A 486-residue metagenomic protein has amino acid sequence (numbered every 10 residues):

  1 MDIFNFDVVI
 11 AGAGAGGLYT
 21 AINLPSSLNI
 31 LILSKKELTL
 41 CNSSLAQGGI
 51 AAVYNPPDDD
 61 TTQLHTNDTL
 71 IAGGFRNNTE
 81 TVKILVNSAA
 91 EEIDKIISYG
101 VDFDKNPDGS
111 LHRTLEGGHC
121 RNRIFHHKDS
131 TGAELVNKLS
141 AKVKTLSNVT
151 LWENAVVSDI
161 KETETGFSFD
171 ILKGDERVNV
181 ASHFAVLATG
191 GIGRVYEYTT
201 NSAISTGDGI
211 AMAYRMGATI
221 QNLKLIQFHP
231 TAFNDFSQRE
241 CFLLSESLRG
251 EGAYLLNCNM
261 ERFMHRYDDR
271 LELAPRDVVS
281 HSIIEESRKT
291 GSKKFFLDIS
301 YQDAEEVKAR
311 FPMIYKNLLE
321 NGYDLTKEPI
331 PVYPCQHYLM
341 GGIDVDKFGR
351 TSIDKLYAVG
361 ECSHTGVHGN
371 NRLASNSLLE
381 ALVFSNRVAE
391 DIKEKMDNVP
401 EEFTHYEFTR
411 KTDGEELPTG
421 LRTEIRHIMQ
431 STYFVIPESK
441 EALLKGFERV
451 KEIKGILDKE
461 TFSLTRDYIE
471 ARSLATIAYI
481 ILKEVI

Functional and structural regions predicted by a protein language model:
M1-D7, A15, N23, E37-T39 (+11 more regions): Glycine- and aromatic-enriched mobile tails/lids
V8-I32: N-terminal Rossmann-like FAD-binding beta1-loop-alpha1 element of flavoenzymes
K36-L70, G74, Q227, E240-F242: Conserved N-terminal glycine-rich FAD pyrophosphate-binding loop of Rossmann-like flavoproteins
A72-H112: Rossmann-like flavin
N77-A90, R123-A141, W152, T199-G207 (+3 more regions): Short beta-strand to alpha-helix junction loop
S98-E176, F184, A188-T189, A232-F236 (+1 more regions): Conserved redox-cofactor binding core of oxidoreductases
S182-F184, A188-G193, C362: Glycine-/small-residue-rich beta->alpha transition segments that form the dinucleotide
M212, A218-E328, D391-D397: An anion/pyrophosphate-binding glycine-rich loop and adjacent beta-alpha core in soluble alpha-beta enzymes
